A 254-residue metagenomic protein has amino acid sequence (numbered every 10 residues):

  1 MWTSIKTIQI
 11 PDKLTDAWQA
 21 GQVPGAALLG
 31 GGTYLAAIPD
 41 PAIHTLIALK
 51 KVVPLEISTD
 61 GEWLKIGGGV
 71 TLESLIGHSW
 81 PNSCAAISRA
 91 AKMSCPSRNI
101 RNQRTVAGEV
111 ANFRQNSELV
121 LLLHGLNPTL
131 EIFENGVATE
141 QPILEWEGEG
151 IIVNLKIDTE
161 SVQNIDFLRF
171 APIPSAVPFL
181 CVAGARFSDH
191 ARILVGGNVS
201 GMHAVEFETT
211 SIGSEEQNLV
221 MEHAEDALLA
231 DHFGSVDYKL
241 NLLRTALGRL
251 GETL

Functional and structural regions predicted by a protein language model:
M1-L254: C-terminal structural segment of proteins
